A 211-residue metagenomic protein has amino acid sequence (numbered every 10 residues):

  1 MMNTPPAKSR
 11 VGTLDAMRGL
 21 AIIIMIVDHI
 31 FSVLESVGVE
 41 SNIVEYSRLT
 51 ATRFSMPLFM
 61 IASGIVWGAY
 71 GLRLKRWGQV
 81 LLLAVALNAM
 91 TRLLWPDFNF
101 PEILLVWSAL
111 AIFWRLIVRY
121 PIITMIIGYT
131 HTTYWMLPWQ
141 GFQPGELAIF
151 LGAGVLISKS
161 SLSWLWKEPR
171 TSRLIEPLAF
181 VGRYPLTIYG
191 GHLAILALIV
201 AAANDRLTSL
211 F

Functional and structural regions predicted by a protein language model:
M1-F211: Alpha-helical transmembrane segments and their immediate juxtamembrane cytosolic regions
